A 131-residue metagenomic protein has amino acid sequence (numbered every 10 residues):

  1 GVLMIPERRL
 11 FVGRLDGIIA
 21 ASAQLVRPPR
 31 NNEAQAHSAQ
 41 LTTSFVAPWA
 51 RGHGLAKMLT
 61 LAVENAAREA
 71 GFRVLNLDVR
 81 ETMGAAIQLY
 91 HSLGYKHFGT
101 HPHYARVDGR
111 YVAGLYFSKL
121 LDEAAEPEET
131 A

Functional and structural regions predicted by a protein language model:
G1-W49, T60-A62, A66, L120-A124 (+1 more regions): Acetyl-CoA-dependent GNAT
R8, V112-Y116: Short hydrophobic/aromatic beta-strand or adjacent loop that forms the aromatic wall/cage of a ligand/substrate-binding
V46, R80-E81: Short amphipathic helical patch at the helix-1/turn junction of helix-turn-helix
G54: Conserved G/P- and acidic residue-centered "switch" motifs that form tight phosphate/ATP-binding loops in soluble
L59, M83-A86: Conserved short alpha-helix immediately C-terminal to the canonical SAM/SAH-binding motif I of Rossmann-like
T60, A67-D78: Conserved GNAT acetyl-CoA-binding A-motif
N76-V79, I87, H91, K96-A113: Conserved catalytic-core motifs of GNAT/GCN5-like acyltransferases
